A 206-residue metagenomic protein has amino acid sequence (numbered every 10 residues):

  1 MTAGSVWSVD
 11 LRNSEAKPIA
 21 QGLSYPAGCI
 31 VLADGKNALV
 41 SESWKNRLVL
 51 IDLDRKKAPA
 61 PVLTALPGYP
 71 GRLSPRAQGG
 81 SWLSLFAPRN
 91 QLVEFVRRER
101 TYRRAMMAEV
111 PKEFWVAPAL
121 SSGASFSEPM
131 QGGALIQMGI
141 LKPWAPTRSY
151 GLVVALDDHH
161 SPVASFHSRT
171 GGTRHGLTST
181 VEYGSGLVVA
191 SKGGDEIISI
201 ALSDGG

Functional and structural regions predicted by a protein language model:
M1-G206: Sequence-structural signature of mature extracellular/luminal beta-sheet repeat domains, prominently beta-propellers
